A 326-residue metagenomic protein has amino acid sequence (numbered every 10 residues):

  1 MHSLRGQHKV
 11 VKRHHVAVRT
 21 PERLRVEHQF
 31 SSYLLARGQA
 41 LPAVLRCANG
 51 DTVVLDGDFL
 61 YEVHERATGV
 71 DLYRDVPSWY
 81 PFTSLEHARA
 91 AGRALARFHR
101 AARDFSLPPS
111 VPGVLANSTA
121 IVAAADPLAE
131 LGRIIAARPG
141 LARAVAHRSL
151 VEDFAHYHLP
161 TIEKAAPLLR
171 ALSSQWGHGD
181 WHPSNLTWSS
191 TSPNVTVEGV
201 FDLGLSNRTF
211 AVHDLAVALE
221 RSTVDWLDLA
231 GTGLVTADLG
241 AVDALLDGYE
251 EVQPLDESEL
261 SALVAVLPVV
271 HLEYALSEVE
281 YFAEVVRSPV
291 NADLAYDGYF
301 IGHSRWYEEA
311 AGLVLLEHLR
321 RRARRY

Functional and structural regions predicted by a protein language model:
M1-G6, V10, V44, I162-H213: Active-site acidic catalytic loop and adjacent metal/ATP-binding pocket of ATP-dependent phosphoryl transfer enzymes
Q7-S106: ATP-binding pocket architecture of kinase catalytic cores
V63-Y80, G132-L141, V269-V290: A glycine-centered beta->alpha junction motif in the catalytic cores of kinase/phosphotransferase enzymes
P81-A146, S174: A cross-family kinase active-site recognition segment
L107, A129-H178, S189-S192, R322: An alpha-helical support segment within catalytic cores of ATP-dependent transferases
V212-Q253, V269-V286: Active-site activation/catalytic loop segments of kinase-like enzymes and analogous catalytic loops in related
Y249-L263: Hydrophobic alpha-helical bundle architecture
E251, E273-Y326: ATP/Mg2+ or Mg2+-diphosphate-binding catalytic cores that bind nucleotide phosphates or diphosphates via glycine-rich
